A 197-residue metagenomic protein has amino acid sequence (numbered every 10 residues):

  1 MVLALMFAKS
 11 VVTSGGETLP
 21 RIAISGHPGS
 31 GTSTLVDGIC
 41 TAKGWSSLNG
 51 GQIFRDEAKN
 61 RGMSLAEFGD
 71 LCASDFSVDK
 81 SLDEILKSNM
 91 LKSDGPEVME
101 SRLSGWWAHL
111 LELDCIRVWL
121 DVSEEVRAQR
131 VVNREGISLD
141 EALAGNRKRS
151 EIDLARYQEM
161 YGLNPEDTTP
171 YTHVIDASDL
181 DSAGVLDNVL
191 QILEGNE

Functional and structural regions predicted by a protein language model:
V2-E17: Extreme N-terminal, non-catalytic leader segments that precede Walker-type/kinase nucleotide-binding cores
I24: Hydrophobic anchor at the beta1->P-loop junction of P-loop NTPases
H27: P-loop (Walker A) phosphate-binding loop of NTP-binding proteins
T32: Conserved lysine of the Walker
L35: Hydrophobic positions on the alpha1 helix immediately C-terminal to the Walker A/P-loop
G50-L110, E124-E125, G136-S138: ATP-dependent small-molecule kinase phosphotransfer cores that center on conserved nucleotide phosphate-binding segments
F76, W106, L139-V185: Small-molecule kinase domains that catalyze NTP-dependent phosphoryl transfer to phosphate-bearing small molecules
L113-R134, G145: Conserved phosphate-donor/acceptor-positioning beta-strand/loop module used by diverse small-molecule
